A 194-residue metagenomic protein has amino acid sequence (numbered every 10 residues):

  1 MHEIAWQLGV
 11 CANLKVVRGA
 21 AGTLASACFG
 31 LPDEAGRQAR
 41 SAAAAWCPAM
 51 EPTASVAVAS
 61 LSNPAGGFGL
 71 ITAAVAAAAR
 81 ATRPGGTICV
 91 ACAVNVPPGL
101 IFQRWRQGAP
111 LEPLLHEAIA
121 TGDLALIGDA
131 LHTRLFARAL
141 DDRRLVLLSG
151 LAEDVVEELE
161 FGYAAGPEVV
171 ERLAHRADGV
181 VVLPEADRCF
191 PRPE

Functional and structural regions predicted by a protein language model:
M1-T53, S60: Conserved, well-structured core segments that form the ligand-binding/active-site neighborhood of functional domains
N13, V56, R144-V146: Generic structural signal for residues positioned in beta-strands
A21-T23, P64-G66, C189: Short, small-residue-enriched loops and turns at beta-alpha junctions that line or gate enzyme active sites
F29-D33, E51, F68-T72, F161-A164: Electropositive phosphate-/nucleotide-binding environments in soluble metabolic enzymes
A54-S55, D178: Nucleotide donor/acceptor-binding cores
S60-L70: Short, glycine-rich nucleotide/cofactor-binding loops
T72-E194: C-terminal non-catalytic interaction/assembly regions of soluble proteins
